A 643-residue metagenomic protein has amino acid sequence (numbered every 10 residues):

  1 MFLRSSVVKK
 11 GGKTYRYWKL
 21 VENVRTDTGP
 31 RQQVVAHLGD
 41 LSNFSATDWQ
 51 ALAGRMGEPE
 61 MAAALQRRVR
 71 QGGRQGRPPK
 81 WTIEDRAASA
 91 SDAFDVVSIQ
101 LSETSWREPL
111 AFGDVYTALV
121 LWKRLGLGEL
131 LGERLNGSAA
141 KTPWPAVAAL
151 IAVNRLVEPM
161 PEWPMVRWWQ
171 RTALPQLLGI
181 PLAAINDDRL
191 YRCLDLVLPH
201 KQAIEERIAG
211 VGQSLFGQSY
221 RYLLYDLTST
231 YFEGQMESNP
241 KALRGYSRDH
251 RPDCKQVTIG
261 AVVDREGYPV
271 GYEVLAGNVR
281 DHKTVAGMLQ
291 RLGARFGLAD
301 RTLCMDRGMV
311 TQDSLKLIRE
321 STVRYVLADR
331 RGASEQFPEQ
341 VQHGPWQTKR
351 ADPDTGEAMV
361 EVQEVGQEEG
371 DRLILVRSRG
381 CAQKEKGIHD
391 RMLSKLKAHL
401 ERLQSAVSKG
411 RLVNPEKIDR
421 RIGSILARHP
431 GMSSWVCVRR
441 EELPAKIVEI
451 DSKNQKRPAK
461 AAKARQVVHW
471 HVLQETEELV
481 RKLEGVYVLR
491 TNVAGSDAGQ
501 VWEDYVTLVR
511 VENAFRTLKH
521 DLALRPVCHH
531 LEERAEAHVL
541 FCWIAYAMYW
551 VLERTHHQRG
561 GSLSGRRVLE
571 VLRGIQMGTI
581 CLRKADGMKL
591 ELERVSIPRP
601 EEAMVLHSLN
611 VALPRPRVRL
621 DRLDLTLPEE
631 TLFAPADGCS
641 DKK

Functional and structural regions predicted by a protein language model:
M1-P145: Conserved glycine(s) in the ABC-transporter nucleotide-binding domain "signature"
F2-S5, G12-K19, D27, L101-V115 (+1 more regions): Anion-binding and metal-coordination hotspots
